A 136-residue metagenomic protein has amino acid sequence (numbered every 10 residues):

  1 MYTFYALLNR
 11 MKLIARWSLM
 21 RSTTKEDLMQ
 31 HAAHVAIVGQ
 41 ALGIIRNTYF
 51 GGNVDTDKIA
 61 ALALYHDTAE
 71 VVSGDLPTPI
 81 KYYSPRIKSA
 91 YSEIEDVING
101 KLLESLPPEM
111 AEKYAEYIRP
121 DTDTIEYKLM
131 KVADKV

Functional and structural regions predicted by a protein language model:
M1-L19: Short alpha-helical hairpin
Y2, S22-M29, D123-Y127: Short, solvent-exposed segments of well-ordered alpha helices
F4, L28-H31, I59, Y91 (+1 more regions): Amphipathic alpha-helix face/heptad-repeat signature
T23-D57: Alpha-helical phosphate/pyrophosphate-handling elements in metalloenzyme active cores
I37-G43, D57-L76, K131: Active-site alpha-helical segments that house and flank conserved acidic catalytic motifs for diphosphate chemistry
G43-N47, V71-I80, L106-A115: Membrane-helix exit/interface motif
V54-A60, E104-V136: Histidine/acidic-rich helix-loop-helix segments that form or flank divalent-metal centers in metalloenzyme catalytic
K81-K101, Y127-K128: Divalent-cation-assisted or electrostatically stabilized phosphate/pyrophosphate-binding catalytic cores
